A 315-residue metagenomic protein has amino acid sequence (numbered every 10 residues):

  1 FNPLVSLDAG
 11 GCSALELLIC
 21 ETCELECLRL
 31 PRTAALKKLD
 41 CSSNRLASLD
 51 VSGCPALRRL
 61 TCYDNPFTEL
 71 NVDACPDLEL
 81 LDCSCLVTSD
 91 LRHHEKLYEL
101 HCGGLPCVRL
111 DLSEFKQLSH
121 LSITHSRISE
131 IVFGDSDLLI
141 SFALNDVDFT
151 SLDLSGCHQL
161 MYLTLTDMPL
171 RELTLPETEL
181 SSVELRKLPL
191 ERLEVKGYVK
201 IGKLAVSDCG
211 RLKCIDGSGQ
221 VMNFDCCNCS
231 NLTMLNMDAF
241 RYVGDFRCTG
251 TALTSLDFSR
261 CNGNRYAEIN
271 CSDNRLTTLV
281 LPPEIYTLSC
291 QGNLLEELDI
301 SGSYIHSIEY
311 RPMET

Functional and structural regions predicted by a protein language model:
F1, C12, T22, T33 (+26 more regions): Structural signal for repeat-unit boundaries in curved repeat scaffolds
L4, L15, L25, L36 (+27 more regions): Conserved hydrophobic position(s) of the canonical leucine-rich repeat
V5-G10, E26-P31, A47-S52, T68-D73 (+13 more regions): Short, T/G/N/S-enriched strand-turn elements that build extracellular solenoid repeat scaffolds
L7, L18-C20, L28, K37-C41 (+21 more regions): Conserved hydrophobic beta-strand positions in leucine-rich repeat
